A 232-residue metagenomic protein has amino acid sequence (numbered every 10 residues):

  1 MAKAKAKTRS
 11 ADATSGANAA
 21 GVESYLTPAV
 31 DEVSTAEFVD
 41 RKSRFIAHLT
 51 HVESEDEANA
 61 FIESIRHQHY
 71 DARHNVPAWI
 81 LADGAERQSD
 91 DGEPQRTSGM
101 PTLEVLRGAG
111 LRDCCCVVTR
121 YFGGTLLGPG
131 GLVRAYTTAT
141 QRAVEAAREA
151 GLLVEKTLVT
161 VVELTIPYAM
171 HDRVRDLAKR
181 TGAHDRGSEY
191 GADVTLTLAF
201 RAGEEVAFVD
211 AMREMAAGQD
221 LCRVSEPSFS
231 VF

Functional and structural regions predicted by a protein language model:
M1-T97, D210, R223-F232: C-terminal regulatory domains involved in ligand/effector binding and gene-expression control
A2, A11-D12, D185-R201, V206 (+1 more regions): Non-DNA-binding regulatory cores of transcription-related proteins, predominantly C-terminal effector-binding
S54-E55, P167-H171, A199-V206: Helix N-cap motif at beta-to-alpha junctions
W79-I80, R112-G123: Glycine- and acidic-rich phosphate- and metal-coordinating loops
P129, V133-V159: Long, charge-dense
L152-M170, L196-L198: Short glycine-/aliphatic-rich beta-strand segments at the starts of folded cytosolic domains
E163-A183, A207: Short amphipathic alpha-helix segments
H184-Y190, A216-F232: Conserved short beta-strand edge segments in small beta-sheet-based binding/regulatory domains
